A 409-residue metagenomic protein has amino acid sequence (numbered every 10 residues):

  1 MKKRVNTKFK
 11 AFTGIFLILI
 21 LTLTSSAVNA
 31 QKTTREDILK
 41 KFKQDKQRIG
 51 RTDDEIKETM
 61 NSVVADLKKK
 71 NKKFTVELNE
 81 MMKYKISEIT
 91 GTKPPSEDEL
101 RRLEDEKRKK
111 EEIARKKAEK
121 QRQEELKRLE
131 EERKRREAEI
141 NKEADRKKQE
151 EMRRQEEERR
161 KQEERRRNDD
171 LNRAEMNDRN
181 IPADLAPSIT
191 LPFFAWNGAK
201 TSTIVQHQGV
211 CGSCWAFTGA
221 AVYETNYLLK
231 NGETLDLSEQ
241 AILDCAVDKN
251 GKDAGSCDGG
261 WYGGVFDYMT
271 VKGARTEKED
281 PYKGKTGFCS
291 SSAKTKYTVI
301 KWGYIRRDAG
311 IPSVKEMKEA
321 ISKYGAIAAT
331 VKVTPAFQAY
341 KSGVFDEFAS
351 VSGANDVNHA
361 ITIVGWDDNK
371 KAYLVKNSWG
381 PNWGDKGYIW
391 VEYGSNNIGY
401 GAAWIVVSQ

Functional and structural regions predicted by a protein language model:
K3-I15: Bacterial N-terminal signal peptides that target proteins for export
T13-T24: Bacterial N-terminal signal peptides
S26-A30: Sec/Tat signal peptide C-region and signal peptidase I cleavage site
Q31-Q409: Catalytic-core signature of thiol
